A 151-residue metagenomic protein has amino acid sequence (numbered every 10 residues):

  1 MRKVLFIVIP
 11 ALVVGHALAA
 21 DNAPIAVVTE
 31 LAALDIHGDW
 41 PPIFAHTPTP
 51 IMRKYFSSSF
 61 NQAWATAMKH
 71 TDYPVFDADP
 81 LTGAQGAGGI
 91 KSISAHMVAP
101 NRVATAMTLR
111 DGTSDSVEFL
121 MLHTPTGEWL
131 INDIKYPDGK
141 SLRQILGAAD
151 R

Functional and structural regions predicted by a protein language model:
M1-V4: Positively charged n-region of N-terminal signal peptides that target proteins for export
V14-H16: N-terminal signal peptide c-region/cleavage motif recognized by signal peptidases
A20-D72: Core segments of small alpha/beta cavity-forming domains
F56-S114: Surface-exposed, charged secondary-structure patches
H96-R102, A106, D111-S116, P125-T126 (+1 more regions): Low-complexity, intrinsically disordered terminal/linker segments enriched in charged and Gly/Pro repeats
